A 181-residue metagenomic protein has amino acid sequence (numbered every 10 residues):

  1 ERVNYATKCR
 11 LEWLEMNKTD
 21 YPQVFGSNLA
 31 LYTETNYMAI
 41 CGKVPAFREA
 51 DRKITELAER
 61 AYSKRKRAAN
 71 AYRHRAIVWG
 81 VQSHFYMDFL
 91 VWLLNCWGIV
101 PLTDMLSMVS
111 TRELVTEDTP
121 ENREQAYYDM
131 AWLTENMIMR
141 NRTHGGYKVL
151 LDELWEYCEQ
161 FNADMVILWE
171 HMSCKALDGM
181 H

Functional and structural regions predicted by a protein language model:
E1-E113, Y147: A charged, amphipathic alpha-helical module
V81-Q82, R142, A176: Conserved aromatic-histidine-acidic binding/catalytic patches
F89, M180-H181: Residues at alpha-helix caps and immediate loop-helix transition turns in enzyme cores, especially N- and C-cap
I99, T103-V149: Flexible internal linker/loop segments at domain or repeat junctions
G145-N162, M180: A short, acidic, amphipathic alpha-helical segment used as a generic capping/interface helix at domain edges
L168-H171: Conserved beta-strand positions
C174-M180: Glycine/threonine-rich flexible loop motifs
